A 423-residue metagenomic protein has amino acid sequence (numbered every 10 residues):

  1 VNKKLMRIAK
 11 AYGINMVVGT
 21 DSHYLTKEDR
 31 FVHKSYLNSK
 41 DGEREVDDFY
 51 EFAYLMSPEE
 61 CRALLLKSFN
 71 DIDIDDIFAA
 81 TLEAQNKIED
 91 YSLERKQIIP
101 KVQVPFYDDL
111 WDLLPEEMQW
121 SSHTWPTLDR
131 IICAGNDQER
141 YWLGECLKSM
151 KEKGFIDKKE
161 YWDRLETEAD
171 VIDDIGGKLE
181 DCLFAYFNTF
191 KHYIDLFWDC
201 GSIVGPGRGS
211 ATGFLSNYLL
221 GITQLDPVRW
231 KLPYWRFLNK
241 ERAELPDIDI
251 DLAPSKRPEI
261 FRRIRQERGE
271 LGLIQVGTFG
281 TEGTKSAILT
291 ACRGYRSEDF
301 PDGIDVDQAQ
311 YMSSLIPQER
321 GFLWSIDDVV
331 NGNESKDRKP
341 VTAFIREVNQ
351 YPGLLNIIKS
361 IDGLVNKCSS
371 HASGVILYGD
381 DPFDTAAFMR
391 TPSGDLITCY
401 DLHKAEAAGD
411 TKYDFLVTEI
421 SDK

Functional and structural regions predicted by a protein language model:
V1-K423: Alpha-helical scaffold/interaction cores of sigma-54-like transcription cofactors and many family A DNA polymerases
